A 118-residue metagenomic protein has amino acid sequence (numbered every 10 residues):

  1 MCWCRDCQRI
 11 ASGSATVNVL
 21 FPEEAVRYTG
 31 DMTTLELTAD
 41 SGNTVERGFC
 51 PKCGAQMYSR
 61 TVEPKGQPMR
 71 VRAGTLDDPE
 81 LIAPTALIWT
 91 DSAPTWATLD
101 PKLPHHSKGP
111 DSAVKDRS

Functional and structural regions predicted by a protein language model:
M1-S118: A short Gly-Trp-Pro
